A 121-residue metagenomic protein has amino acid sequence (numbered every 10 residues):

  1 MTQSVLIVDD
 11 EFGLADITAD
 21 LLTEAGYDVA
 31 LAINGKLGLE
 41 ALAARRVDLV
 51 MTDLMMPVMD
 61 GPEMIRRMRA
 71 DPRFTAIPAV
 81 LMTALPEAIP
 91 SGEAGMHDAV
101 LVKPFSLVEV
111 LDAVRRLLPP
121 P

Functional and structural regions predicted by a protein language model:
D9: Conserved acidic carboxylate
D16-E24: Charged docking surfaces used in two-component/phosphorelay signaling
L31-L49: Acidic, metal-coordinating helix/loop segments flanking the phosphotransfer/catalytic sites of two-component signaling
D53: Active-site residues of response regulator receiver
M56: Receiver (REC) domain active-site loop signature in two-component systems and cognate sites in sensor histidine kinases
V80-M82: Hydrophobic/aromatic residues positioned on beta-strands within the core alpha/beta folds
F105-R116: C-terminal output helix
